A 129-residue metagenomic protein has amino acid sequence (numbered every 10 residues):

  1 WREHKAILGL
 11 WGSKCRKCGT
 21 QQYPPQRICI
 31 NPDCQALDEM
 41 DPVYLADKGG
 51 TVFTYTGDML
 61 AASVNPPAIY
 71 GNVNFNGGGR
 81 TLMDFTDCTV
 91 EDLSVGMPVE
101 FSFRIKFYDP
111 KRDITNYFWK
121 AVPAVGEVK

Functional and structural regions predicted by a protein language model:
E3-D47: Cys/His-rich short segments
G19, M83-C88: Short alpha-helix capping/helix-loop boundary micro-motifs
G50-V52: Conserved hydrophobic positions within beta-strands
D58-N72, N116: Short aromatic-glycine-enriched beta-strand elements
Y70-G77, D84, K120-A121: Short, acidic/hydrophobic/Gly-rich beta-strand patch recurrent on exposed beta strands that often constitutes part
D87-F101: Short nucleic-acid-contacting surface segments enriched for D/E, G, S/T with interspersed K/R
R104-K129: OB-fold/S1-family single-stranded nucleic acid-binding modules
